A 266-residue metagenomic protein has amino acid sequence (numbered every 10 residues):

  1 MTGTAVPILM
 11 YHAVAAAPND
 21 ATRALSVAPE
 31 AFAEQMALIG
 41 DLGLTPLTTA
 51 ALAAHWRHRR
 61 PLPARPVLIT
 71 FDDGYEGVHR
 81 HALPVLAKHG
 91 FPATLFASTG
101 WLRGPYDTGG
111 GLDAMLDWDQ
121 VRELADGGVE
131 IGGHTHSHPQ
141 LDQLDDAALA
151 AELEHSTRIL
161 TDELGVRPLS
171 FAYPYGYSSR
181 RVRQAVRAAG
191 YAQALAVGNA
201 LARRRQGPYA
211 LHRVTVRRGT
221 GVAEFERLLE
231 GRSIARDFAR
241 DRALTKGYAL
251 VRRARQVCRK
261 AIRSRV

Functional and structural regions predicted by a protein language model:
M1-G3, G40-D41, L83-F91, A114-G133 (+1 more regions): Acidic (Asp/Glu)-rich catalytic clusters
M1-T70, E76-H81, Q143-V266: C-terminal active-site subregion of NodB/CE4 polysaccharide deacetylases
L9-A13, E130-H138: Histidine-centered catalytic micro-motifs
T70-F71, G132: Generic enzyme active-site microenvironment
Y75-E76, S137: Short, glycine/acidic-enriched loop or turn micro-motifs at the edges of active sites
G90-L112: A short, conserved beta-to-alpha structural element at the edge of catalytic cores that scaffolds binding
F96, H134, A194-A196: Short beta-strand and adjacent tight-turn residues that come in two discontinuous sequence segments and form the edges
G111-D119, A147-L153: Charged helix-capping and loop-helix junction motifs
